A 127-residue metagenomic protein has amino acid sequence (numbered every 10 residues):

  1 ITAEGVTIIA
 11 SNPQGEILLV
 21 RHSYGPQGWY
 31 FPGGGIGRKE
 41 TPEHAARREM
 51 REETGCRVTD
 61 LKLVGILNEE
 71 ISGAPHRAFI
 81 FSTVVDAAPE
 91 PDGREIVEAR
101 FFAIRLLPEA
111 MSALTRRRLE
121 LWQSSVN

Functional and structural regions predicted by a protein language model:
I1-I17: Conserved N-terminal beta-strand and adjoining loop/helix that marks the start of the Nudix/MutT-like hydrolase domain
E4, G25-Q27, P32, T59 (+1 more regions): A generic structural signal for short beta-strands and their flanking turns/coil linkers
N12-E52: Conserved Nudix-box catalytic region and its N-terminal flanking loop in Nudix hydrolases and closely related
Q27, Q123-S124: A periodicity- and composition-biased signal for non-globular, repetitive helical segments
I36-T59, G65-Q123: Unchanged
